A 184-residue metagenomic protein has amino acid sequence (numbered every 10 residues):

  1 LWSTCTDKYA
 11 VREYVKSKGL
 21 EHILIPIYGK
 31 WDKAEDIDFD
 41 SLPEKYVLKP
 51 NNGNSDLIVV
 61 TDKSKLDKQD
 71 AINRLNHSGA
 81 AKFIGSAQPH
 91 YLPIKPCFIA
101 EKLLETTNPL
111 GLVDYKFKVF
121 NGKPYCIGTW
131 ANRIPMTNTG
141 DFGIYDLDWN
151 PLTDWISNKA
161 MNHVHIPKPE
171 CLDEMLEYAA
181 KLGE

Functional and structural regions predicted by a protein language model:
L1-K65, Q69-P89, C97: A conserved helix-loop-beta module that forms one wall/lid of the active-site cleft in ATP-utilizing catalytic domains
L1-S3, V164-P169, A180: Active-site rim elements
S3-D7, L92, P109, C171: Generic detector of ordered secondary-structure context
E13-S17, K102, K181: Residue-level signal for well-ordered alpha-helical scaffold segments within enzymatic catalytic domains
I27-Y28, P169, D173-E174: Short, motif-level signal for alpha-helix interfacial/capping segments enriched in acidic residues and aromatics/proline
L42, Q69-N158, V164, M175-L176: Phosphate-binding site of ATP-dependent enzymes
E184: Conserved metal-phosphate-binding beta-hairpin within the catalytic cores of diverse ATP-dependent phosphoryl-transfer
